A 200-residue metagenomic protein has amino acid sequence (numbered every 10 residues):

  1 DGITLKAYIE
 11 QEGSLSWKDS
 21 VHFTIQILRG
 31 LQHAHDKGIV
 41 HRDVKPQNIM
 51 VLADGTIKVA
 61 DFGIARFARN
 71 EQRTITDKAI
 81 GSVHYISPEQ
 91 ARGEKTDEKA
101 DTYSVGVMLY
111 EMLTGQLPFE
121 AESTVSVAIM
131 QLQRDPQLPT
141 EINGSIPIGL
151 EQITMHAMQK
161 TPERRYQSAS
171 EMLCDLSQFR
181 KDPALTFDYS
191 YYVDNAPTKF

Functional and structural regions predicted by a protein language model:
T4-L15: AlphaC helix of the protein kinase catalytic domain
F23-T24: Activation segment signature within eukaryotic-like protein kinase domains
I27-I39: Protein kinase catalytic-loop region centered on the HRD/HxD motif
V51-G55: Activation-loop N-terminal segment of eukaryotic-like protein kinases
T76-I86: Conserved activation segment of eukaryotic-like protein kinases, specifically the C-terminal portion of the activation
H84-F187: C-terminal lobe helix-coil module of Hanks-type protein kinase domains
T186-F200: Regulatory extensions appended to serine/threonine kinase catalytic cores
